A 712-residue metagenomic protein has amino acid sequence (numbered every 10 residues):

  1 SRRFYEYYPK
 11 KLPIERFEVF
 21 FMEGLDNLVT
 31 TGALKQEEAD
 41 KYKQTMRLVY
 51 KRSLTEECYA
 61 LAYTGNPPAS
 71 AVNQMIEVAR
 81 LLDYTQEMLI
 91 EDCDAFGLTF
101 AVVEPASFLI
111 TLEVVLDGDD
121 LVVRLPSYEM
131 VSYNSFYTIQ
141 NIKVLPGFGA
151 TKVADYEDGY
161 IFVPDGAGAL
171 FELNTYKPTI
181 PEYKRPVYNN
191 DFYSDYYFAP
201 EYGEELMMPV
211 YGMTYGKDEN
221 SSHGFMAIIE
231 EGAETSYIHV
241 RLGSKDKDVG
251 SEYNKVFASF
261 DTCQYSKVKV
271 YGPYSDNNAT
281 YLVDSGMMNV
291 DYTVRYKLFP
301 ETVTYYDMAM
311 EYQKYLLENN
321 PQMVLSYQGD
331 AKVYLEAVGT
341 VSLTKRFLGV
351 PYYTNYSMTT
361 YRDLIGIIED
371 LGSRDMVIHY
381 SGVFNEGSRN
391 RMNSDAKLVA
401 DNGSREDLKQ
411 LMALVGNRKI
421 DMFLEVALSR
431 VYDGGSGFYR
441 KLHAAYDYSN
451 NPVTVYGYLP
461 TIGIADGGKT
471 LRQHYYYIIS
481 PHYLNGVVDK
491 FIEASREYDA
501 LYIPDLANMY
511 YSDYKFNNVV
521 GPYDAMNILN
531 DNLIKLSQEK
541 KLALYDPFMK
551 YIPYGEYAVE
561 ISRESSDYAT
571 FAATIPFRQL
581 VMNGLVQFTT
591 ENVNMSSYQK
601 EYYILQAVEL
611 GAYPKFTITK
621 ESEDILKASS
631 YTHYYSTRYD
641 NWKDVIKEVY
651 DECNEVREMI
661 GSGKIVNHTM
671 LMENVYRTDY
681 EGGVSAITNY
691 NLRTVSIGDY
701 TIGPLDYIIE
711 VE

Functional and structural regions predicted by a protein language model:
S1-M358, I365, E369-D375: Carbohydrate-recognition beta-sandwich/jelly-roll modules in extracellular/periplasmic carbohydrate-active proteins
P105, G118, S357-L364, D401-S404 (+6 more regions): Active-site-proximal structural scaffolding
L125, I368-L371, V415, P504 (+2 more regions): Conserved, mostly hydrophobic/aromatic
S127-E129, F148, G382-F384, L428 (+2 more regions): A mature extracytoplasmic/lumenal domain signature
V144, Y380-S381, L424, I503-D505 (+1 more regions): Conserved beta-strand positions
G149-D155, G372-D375, L414-I420, D531-A543 (+1 more regions): Structural alpha-beta junctions
M207-M208, G216-V268, P273, N278-Y281 (+4 more regions): Active-site-proximal substrate-binding groove within the catalytic cores of carbohydrate-active enzymes
V324-L414, R418-Y483, S512: Aromatic-lined carbohydrate-binding/catalytic grooves of carbohydrate-active enzymes
